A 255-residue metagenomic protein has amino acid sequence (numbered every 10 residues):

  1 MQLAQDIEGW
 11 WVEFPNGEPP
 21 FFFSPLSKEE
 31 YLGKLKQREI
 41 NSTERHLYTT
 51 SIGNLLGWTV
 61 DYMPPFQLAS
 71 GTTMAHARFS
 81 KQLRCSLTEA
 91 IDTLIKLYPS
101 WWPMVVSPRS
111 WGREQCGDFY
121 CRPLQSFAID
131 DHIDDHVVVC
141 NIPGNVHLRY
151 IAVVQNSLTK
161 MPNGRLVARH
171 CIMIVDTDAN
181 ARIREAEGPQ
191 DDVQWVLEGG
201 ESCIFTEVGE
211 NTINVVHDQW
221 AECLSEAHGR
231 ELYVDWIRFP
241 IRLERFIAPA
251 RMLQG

Functional and structural regions predicted by a protein language model:
M1-W10: Internal amphipathic alpha-helices that form coiled-coils
G9-G255: Eukaryotic helix-grip
